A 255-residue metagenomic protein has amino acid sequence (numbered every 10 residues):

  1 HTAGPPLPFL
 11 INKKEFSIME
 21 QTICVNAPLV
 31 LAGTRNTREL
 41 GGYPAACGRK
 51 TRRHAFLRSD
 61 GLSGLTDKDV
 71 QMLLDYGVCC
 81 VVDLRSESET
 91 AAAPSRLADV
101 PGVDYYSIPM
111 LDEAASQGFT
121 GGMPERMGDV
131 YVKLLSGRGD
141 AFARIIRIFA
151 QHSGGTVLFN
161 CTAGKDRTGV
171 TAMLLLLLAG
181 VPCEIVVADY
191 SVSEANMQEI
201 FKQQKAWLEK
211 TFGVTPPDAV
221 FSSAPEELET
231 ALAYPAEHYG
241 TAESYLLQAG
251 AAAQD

Functional and structural regions predicted by a protein language model:
P6-P8: Hydrophobic alpha-helical signal peptides and transmembrane signal-/tail-anchor segments that drive secretory-pathway
I11-L158, V170-D255: Cys-dependent protein tyrosine phosphatase-like superfamily
A163, R167-T168: Ser/Thr-glycine-rich phosphate-binding loops at phosphate-binding pockets of nucleotides, nucleotide cofactors
